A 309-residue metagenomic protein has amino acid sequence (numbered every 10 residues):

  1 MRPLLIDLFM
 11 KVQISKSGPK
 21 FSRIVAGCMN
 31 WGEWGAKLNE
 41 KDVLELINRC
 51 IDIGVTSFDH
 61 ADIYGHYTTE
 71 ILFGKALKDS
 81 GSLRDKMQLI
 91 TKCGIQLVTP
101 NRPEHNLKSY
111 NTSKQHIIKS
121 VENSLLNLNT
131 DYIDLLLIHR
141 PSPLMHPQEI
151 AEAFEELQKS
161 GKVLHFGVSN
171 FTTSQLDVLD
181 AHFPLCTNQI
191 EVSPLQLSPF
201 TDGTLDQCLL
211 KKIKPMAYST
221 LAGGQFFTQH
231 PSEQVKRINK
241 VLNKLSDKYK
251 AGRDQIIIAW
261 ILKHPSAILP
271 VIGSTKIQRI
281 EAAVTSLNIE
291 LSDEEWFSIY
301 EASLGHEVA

Functional and structural regions predicted by a protein language model:
L4-Q88, V308: N-terminal binding-site loop/beta-alpha segment at the start of enzyme catalytic domains that lines or forms
K16, A76-R84, L125-N127, L179-F183 (+1 more regions): Acidic (Asp/Glu)-rich catalytic clusters
K37-C50, T112-N127, T172-L176: Short, acidic/polar
D85-V98: A short, structured active-site edge motif that brings together acidic residues
L97-N111, H230: Surface-exposed, active-site-proximal loop segments in enzymatic domains
L125-L144: Active-site groove signature of glycoside hydrolases
P141-A309: Beta/alpha (TIM)-barrel catalytic core signal, keyed to glycine-rich beta->alpha loops juxtaposed to Asp/Glu that bind
